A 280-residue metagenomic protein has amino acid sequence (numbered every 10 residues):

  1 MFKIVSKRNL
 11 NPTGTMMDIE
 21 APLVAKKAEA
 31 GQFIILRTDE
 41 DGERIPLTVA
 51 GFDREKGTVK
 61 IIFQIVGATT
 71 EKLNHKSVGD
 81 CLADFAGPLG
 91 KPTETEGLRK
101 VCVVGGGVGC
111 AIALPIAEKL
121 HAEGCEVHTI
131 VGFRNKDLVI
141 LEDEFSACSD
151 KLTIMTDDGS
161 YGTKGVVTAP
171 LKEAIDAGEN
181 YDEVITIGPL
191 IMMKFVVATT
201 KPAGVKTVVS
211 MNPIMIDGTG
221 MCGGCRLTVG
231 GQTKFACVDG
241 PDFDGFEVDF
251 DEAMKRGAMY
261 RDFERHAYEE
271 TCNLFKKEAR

Functional and structural regions predicted by a protein language model:
M1-D80: Ferredoxin-reductase
S6, G51, I154-T156, V209 (+1 more regions): Structural signal for conserved beta-strand scaffold positions within catalytic alpha/beta enzyme cores
L36, D84-F85, L227: A generic structural signal for residues embedded in beta-strands
D39, G87-P88, G230: Short, surface-exposed secondary-structure boundary micro-motifs
G42-G51, L89-R99, C237: Short, Lys/Arg- and Gly-enriched loop/turn segments at beta-strand edges
E71-I216: FNR/FR-type flavoprotein reductase catalytic core
I112, L190, N212-D242, E270-F275: Local cysteine-cluster metal-coordination motifs and their immediate loop/turn environment, predominantly Fe-S cluster
F235-D239, F243-R280: Short Fe-S-cluster ligation motifs
